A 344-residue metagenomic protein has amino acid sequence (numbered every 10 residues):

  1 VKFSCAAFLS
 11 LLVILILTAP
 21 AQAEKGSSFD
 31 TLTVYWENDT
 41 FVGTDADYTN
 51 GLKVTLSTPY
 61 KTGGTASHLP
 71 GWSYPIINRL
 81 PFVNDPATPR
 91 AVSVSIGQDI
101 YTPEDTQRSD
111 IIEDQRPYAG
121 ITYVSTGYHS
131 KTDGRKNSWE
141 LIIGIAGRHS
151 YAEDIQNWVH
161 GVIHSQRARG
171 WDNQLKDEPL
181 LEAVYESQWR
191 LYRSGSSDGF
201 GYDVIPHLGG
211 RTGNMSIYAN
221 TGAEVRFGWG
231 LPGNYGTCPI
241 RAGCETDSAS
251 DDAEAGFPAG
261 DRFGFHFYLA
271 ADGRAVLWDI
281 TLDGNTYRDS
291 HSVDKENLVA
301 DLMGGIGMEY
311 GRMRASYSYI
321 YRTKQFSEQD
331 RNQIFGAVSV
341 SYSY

Functional and structural regions predicted by a protein language model:
A6-T18: Bacterial N-terminal signal peptides
A23-F29, Y60-R90, K131-S138, L191-V204 (+2 more regions): Short loop/turn motifs that connect adjacent beta-strands in outer-membrane beta-barrel proteins
A23-G64, A91-G97, Y101-T106, R274-L282: Short glycine/proline- and aromatic-enriched beta-strand/turn motifs that initiate or cap beta-hairpins
T31, E104-T106, E224, G230-Y344: Outer membrane beta-barrel transmembrane domains
L32-N38, V92-I100, L141-G147, S187 (+8 more regions): Transmembrane beta-barrel strands of outer-membrane/channel proteins
A46-L52, R90, Y118-T122, N137 (+7 more regions): Residues that define the transmembrane beta-barrel architecture of outer-membrane proteins
I76-D154: Long, hydrophobic/aromatic-enriched structural stretches that serve as scaffold segments
S109-D114, R167-N173, G209, R288-S292 (+1 more regions): Extracellular loop and loop/strand-boundary signature of outer-membrane beta-barrel proteins
